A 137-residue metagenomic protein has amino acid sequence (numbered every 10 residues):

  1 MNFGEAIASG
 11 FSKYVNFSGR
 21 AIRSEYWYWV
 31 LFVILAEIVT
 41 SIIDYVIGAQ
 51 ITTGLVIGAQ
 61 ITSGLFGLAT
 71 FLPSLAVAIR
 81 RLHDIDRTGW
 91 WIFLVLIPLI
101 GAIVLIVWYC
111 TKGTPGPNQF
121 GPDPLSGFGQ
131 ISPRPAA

Functional and structural regions predicted by a protein language model:
M1-F32, L75-W90, V107-A137: Membrane-interface extramembranous regions at the lipid-water interface
S24-R81, I85-C110: Hydrophobic alpha-helical transmembrane segments in multi-pass membrane proteins
